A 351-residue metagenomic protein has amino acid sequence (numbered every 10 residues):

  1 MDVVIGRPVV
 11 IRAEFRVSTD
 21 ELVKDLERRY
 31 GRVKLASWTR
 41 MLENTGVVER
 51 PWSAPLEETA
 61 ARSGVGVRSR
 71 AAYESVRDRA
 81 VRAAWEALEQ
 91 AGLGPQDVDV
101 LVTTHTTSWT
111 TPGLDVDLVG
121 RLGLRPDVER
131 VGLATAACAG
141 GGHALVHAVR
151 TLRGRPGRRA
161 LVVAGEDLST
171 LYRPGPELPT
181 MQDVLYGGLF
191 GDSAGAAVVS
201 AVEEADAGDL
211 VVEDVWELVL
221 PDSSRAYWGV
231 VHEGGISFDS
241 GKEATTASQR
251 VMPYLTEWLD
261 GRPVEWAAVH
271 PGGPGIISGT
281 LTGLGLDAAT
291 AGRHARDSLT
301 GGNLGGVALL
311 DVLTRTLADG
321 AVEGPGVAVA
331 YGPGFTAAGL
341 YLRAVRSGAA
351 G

Functional and structural regions predicted by a protein language model:
M1-E74, P174-T246, P253, E257 (+2 more regions): Condensing-enzyme catalytic core mediating Claisen C-C bond formation in acyl metabolism
G6-R7, T104, A134, A160-E166 (+2 more regions): Short beta-strand segments
V47, P51, P55-A60, V65-A136 (+1 more regions): Conserved beta-ketoacyl condensing-enzyme motif
A80-A91, R250-W258, G279, G283 (+1 more regions): Phosphate/ATP-binding catalytic cores across multiple sugar-kinase/actin-like superfamilies, primarily ASKHA
G94, L124-R125, A137, L152-R155 (+4 more regions): Solvent-exposed alpha-helices and their adjacent loops that cap or buttress functional pockets in soluble metabolic
T106-S108, D117, R125-D127, A134-P156 (+2 more regions): Claisen-condensing/thiolase-fold acyl-transfer catalytic domains that form or cleave C-C bonds in fatty acid
T110-D117, A164-L185, W216-H232, P274-T282 (+1 more regions): Active-site-adjacent elements of ketosynthase-type condensing enzymes
